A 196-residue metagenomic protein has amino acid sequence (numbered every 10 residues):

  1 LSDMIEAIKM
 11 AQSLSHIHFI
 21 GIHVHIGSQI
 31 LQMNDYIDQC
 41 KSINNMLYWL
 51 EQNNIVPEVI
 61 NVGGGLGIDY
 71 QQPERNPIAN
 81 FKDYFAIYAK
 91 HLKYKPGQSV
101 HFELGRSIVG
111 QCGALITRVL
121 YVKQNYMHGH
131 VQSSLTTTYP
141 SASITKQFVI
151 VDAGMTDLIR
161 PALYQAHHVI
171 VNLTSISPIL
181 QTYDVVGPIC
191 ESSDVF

Functional and structural regions predicted by a protein language model:
L1-I5, Q29-K41, N76-D83, R106-C112 (+2 more regions): Active-site glycine- and acidic-residue-rich loops that bind and position anionic ligands or nucleotide-like cofactors
L1-V59, I68, P73, L120-K123 (+1 more regions): Active-site-proximal beta-alpha core segment in soluble small-molecule metabolic enzymes
A7, I43-N45, W49, K82-K95: Alpha-helix-loop-beta-strand connector modules within alpha/beta enzyme cores
S13-H16, Y94, I179: Short, structurally constrained coil/turn elements that cap an alpha-helix or connect an alpha-helix to the following
V24-L31, I60-G67, Q71-P73, G105-S107 (+3 more regions): Active-site beta-loop-alpha junctions enriched in small/polar residues
I87, P96-F196: Charged (often Lys/Glu-rich) extended helix/loop segments that serve as interaction or gating elements
